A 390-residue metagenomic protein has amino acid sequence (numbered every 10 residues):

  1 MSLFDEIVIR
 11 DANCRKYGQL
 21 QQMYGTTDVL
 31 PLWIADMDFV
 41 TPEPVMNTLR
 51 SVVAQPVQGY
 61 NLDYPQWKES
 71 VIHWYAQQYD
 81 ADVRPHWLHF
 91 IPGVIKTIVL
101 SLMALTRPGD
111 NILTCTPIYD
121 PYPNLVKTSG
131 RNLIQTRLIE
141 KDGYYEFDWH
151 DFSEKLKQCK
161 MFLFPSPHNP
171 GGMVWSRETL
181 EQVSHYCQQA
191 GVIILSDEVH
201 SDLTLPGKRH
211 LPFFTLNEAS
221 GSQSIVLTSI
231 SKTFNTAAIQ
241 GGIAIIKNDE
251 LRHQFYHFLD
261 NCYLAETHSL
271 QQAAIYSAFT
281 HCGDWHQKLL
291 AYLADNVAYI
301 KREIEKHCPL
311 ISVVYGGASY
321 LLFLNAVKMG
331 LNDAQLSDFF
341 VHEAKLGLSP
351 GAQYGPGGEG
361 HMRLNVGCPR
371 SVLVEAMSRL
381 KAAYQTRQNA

Functional and structural regions predicted by a protein language model:
S2-G93, L100, F279-H281, R387-A390: N-terminal small-domain helix-loop-helix segment of the aminotransferase-like
M103-F164, R177: PLP-dependent aminotransferase-like
I139-K208: Active-site phosphate-binding strand-loop segment of PLP-dependent enzymes
L216-Q254: Active-site PLP attachment segment
A219, E250-L270: Active-site C-terminal subdomain of aminotransferase-like
H253-L259, A278-K301: Structural signature of PLP-dependent enzymes
Q272, Y276, Y292-K301, V313-A326: Conserved glycine-rich beta-strand-loop-beta hairpin in the small C-terminal domain of fold type I
G330, F339-L348, Y354-A390: PLP-dependent enzyme catalytic core of the Aspartate aminotransferase-like
